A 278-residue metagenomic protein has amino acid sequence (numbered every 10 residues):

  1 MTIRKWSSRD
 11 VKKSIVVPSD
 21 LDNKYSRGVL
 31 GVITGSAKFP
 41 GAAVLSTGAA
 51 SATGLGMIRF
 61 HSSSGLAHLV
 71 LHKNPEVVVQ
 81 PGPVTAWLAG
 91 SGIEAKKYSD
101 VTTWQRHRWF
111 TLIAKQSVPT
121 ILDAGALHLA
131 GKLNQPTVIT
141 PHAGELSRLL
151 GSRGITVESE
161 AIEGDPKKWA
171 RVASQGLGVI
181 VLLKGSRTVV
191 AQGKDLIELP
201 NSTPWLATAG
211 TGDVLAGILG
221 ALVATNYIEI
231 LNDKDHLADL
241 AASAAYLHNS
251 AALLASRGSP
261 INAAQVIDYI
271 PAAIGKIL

Functional and structural regions predicted by a protein language model:
M1-K24: Positively charged, low-complexity intrinsically disordered leader regions
T2-S7, S51, M57-N201: Glycine-rich phosphate/dinucleotide-binding loop and adjoining beta-alpha-beta core of small-molecule
S19-V78: Substrate-binding N-lobe of the ribokinase-like
K38-T53, A130, T208, G212-I218 (+1 more regions): Short glycine/serine/threonine-rich phosphate/pyrophosphate-binding segments that cradle anionic phosphate groups
I155-D165, Y227-A242, S256-I261: Short, charged, surface-exposed loops that flank catalytic or proteolytic processing sites
P200-G210: Short pre-catalytic strand/loop immediately N-terminal to key active-site residues, enriched for Gly-Thr
T208-L247: Short, small-residue alpha-helix embedded
N249-L278: Charged C-terminal helix
